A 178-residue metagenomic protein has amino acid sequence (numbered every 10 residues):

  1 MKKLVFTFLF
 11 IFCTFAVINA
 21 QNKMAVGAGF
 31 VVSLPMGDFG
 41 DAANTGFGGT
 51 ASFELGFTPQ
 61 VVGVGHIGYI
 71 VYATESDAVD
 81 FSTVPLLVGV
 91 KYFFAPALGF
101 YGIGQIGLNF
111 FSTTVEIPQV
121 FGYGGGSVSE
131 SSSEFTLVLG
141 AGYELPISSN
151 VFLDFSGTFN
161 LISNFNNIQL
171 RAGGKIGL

Functional and structural regions predicted by a protein language model:
M1-K23: Cleavable N-terminal export/targeting peptides
L4, N22-V26, P59-G63, P96-G102 (+3 more regions): Outer-envelope beta-barrel architecture signal
A20-Y72, Q169, K175-L178: Short glycine/proline- and aromatic-enriched beta-strand/turn motifs that initiate or cap beta-hairpins
N22-M24, A43-F47, D80-L86, S131-L137 (+1 more regions): Residues that define the transmembrane beta-barrel architecture of outer-membrane proteins
A28-V32, G49-L55, Y69, V88-Y92 (+4 more regions): Residues on the lipid-exposed face of transmembrane beta-strands in outer-membrane beta-barrel proteins
D38-T45, T74-S82, T113-Y123, F165-R171: Outer-membrane beta-barrel translocator domains and adjoining extracellular loop/strand segments of Gram-negative
H66, I70-S76, T83, L137 (+1 more regions): Predominantly the C-terminal beta-signal and adjacent terminal strand-loop region of outer-membrane beta-barrel
E75-G104: Helix-adjacent hinge/juxtasegments
